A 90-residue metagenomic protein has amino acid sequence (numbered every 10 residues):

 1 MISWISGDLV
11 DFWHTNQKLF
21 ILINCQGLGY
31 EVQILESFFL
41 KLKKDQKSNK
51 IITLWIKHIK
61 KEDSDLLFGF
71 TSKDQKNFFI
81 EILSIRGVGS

Functional and structural regions predicted by a protein language model:
M1-S84: Structure-specific DNA junction-binding interface
